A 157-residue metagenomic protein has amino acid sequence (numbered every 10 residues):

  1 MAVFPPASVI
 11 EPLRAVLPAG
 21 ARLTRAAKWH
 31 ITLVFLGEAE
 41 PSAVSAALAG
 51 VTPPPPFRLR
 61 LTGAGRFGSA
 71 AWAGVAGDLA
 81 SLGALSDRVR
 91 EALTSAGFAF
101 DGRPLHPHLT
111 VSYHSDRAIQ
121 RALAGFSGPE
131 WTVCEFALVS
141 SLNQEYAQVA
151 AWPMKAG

Functional and structural regions predicted by a protein language model:
M1-G157: Histidine-dependent nucleotide/RNA phosphoesterase domain, centered on the 2H-phosphoesterase fold with its duplicated
